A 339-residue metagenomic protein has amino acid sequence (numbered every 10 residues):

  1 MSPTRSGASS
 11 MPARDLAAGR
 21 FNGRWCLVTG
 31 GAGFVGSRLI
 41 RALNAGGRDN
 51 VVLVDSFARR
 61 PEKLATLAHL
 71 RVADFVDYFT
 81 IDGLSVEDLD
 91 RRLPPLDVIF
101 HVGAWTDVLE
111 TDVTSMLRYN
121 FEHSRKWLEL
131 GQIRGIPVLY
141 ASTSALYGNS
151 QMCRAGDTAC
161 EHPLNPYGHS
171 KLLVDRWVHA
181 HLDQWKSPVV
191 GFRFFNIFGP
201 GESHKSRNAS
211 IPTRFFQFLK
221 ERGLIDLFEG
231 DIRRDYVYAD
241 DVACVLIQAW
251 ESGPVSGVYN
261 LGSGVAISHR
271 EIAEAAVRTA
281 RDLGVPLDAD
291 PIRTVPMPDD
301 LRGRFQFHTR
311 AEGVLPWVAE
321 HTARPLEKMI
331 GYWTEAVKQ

Functional and structural regions predicted by a protein language model:
M1-L27, L84-R91: Non-catalytic terminal and boundary segments that flank Rossmann-like NAD(P)-dependent oxidoreductase
S6-S9, K220-Q339: C-terminal substrate-binding subdomain of Rossmann-fold SDR/epimerase-dehydratase oxidoreductases
W25-G46: N-terminal Rossmann NAD(P)H-binding glycine-rich loop of SDR-like oxidoreductase domains
T29, V54, I99-G103, V138-S144 (+1 more regions): SDR active-site strand-loop-helix element
V52-T80: Glycine-rich phosphate-binding loop and adjoining beta1-alpha1-beta2 segment of Rossmann-like nucleotide-binding folds
H69-V72, D77-Y119: NAD(P)H-binding glycine-rich loop region in Rossmannoid oxidoreductase-like domains and their noncatalytic homologs
R118, E122-K126, I133, L146-G191 (+3 more regions): Catalytic helix-loop patch of NAD(P)-dependent Rossmann-fold dehydrogenases
M152, R176-D235, A239-W250, A275-V277: NAD(P)-dependent short-chain dehydrogenase/reductase
